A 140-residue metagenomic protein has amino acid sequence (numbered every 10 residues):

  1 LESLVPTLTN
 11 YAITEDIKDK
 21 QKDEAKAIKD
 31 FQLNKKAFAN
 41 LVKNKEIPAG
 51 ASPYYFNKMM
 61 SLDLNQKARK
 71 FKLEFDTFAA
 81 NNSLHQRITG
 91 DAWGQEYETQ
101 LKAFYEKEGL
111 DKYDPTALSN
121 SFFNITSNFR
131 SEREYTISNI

Functional and structural regions predicted by a protein language model:
L1-I140: Non-transmembrane, interaction-prone alpha-helical and coil segments associated with secretion and export
